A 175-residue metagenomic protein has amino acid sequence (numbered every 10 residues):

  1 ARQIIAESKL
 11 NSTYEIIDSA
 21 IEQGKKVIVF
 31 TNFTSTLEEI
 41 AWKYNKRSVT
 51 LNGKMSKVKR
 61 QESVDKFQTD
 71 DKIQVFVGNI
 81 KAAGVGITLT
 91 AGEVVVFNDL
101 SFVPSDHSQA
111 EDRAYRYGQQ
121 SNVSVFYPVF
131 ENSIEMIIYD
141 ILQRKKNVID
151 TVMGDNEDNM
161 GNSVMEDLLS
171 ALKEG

Functional and structural regions predicted by a protein language model:
A1-R47: Conserved helicase/translocase motor-coupling segment
K26-F30, E38-E39, N45-A83: Conserved helicase ATPase core of P-loop NTP-dependent helicases/translocases
T36-I40, G84, D106, I137: Phosphate- and divalent-cation-binding pockets in alpha/beta enzyme and binding domains that engage nucleotide-derived
N52-K54, N98-S101: Short beta->alpha connector loops at strand-helix junctions that form conserved, small/polar/Pro-enriched
V58-E62, I87, F102-S108: Active-site-adjacent loop/helix micro-motif of nuclease/hydrolase catalytic cores
F76, V95-V96, A114: Short, well-ordered beta-strand core segments
I87-L100, V123-P128: A short beta-strand element within the Helicase C-terminal
F102-G175: A conserved SF2-helicase RecA2
